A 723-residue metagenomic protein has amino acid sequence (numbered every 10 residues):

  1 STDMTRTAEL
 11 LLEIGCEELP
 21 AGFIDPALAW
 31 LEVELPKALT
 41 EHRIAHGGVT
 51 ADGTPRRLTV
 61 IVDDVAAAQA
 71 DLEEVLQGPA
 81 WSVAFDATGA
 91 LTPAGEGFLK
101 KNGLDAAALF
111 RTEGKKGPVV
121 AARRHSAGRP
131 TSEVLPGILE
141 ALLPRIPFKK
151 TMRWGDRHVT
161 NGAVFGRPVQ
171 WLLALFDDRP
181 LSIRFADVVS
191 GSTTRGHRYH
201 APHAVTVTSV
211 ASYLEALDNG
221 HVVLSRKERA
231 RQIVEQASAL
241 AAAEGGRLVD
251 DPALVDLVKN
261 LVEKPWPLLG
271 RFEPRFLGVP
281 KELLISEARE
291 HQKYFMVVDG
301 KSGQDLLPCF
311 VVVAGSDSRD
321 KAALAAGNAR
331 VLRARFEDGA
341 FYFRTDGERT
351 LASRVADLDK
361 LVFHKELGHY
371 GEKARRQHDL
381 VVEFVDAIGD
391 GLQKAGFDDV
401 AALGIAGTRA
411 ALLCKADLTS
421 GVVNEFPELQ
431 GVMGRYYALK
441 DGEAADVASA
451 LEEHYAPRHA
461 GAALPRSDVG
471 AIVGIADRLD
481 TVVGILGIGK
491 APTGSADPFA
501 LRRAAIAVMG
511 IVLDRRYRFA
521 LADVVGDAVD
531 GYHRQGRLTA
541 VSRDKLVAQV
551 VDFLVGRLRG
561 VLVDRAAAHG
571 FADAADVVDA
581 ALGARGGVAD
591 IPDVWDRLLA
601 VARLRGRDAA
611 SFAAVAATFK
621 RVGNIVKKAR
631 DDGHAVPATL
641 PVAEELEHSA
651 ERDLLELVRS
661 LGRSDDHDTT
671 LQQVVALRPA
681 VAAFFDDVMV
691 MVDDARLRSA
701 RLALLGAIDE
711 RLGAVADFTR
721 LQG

Functional and structural regions predicted by a protein language model:
T2-G723: Amphipathic alpha-helical "coupling" segments that flank catalytic cores
